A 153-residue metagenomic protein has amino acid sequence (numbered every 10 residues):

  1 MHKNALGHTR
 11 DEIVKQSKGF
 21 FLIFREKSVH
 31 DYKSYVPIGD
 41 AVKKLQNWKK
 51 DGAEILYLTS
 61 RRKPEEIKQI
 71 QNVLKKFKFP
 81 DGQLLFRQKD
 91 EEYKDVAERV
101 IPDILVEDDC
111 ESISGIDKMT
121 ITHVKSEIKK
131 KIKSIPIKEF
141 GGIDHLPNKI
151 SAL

Functional and structural regions predicted by a protein language model:
M1-V36, N47-K50: Active-site neighborhood of HAD-like aspartate-dependent phosphohydrolases
K33-I38, K63-E65: Acidic-and-aromatic substrate-binding clefts and catalytic sites of carbohydrate-active enzymes
A41: Aromatic/hydrophobic pocket-lining residues that form the small-molecule binding cavity in soluble enzyme cores
K49, A53-E54, R62-L153: C-terminal cap/substrate-recognition subdomain and adjoining C-terminal extension of metal-dependent phosphatase-like
